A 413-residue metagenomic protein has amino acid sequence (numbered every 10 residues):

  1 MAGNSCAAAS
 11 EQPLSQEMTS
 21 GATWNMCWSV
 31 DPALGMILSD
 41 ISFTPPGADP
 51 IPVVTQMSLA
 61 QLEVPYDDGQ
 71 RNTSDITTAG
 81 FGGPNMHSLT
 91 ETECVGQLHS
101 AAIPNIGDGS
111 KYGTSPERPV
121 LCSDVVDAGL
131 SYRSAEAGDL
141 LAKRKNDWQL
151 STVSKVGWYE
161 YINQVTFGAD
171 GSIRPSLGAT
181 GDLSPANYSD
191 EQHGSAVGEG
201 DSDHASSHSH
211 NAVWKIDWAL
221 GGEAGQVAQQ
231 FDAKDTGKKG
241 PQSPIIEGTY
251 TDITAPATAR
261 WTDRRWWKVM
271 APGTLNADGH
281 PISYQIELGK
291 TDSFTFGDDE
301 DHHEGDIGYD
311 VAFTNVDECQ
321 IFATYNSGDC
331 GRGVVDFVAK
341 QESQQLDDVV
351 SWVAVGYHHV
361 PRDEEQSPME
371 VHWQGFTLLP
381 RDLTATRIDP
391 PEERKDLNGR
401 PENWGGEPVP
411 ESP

Functional and structural regions predicted by a protein language model:
M1-S172, D182-E191, G198-P413: Extended effector regions of multi-domain proteins
